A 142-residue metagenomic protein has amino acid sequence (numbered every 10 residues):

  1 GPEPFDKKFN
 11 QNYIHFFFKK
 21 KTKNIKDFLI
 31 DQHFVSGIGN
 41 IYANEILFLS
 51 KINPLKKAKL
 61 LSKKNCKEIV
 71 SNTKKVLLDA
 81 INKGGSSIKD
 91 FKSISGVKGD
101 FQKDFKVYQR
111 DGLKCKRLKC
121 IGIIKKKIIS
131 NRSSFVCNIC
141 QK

Functional and structural regions predicted by a protein language model:
G1-G37, Y42-I52, K57: Phosphate/anion-contacting hairpin/loop surfaces
F5-D6, I38, I69, V107-R110: Short, structured motif recognition centered on aromatic/hydrophobic residues
K26, G37, L78-G85: Residue-level signal for secondary-structure boundary elements
F34-S36, K57-N65, V76: Catalytic cores of DNA base-excision repair glycosylases
L47, K51, L78-I81, Q141: Hydrophobic/aromatic-lined pockets within catalytic cores
N65-N82: Basic, amphipathic alpha-helical segments enriched in Lys/Arg and hydrophobic/aromatic residues
I81-K142: C-terminal accessory segment of soluble enzyme catalytic cores
